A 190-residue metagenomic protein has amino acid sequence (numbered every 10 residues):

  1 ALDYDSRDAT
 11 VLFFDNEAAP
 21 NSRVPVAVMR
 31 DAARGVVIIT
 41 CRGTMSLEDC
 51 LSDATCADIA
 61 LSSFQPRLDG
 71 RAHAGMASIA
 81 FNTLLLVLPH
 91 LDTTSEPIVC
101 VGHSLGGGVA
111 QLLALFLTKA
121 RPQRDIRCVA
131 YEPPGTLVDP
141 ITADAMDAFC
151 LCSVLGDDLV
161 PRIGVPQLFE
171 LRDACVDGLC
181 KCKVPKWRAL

Functional and structural regions predicted by a protein language model:
A1-A18: Non-catalytic, regulatory and substrate/membrane-recognition segments associated with hydrolase enzymes
F14, A18-G35, C41-V99, L115-L190: Alpha/beta hydrolase fold serine-hydrolase catalytic domain that processes acyl esters and thioesters
G102-G106, A110: Gly/Ala-rich beta-loop-alpha elbow adjacent to hydrolase catalytic centers
